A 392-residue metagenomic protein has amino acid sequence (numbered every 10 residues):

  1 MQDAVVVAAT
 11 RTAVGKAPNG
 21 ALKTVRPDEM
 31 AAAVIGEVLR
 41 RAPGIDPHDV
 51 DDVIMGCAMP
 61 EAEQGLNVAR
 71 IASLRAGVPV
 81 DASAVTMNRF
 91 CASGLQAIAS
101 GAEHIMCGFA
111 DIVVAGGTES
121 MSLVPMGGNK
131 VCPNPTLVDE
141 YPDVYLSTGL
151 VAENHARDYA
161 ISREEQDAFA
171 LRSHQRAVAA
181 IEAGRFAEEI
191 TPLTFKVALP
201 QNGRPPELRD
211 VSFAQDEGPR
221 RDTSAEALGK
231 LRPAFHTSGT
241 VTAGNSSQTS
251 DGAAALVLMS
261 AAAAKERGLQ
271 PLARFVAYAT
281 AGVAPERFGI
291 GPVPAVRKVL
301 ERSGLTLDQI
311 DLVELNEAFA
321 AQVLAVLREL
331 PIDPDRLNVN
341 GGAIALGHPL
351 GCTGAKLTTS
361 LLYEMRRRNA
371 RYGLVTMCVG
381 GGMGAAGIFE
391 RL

Functional and structural regions predicted by a protein language model:
M1-P27, S224-I290, P294, T359-S360 (+2 more regions): Condensing-enzyme catalytic core mediating Claisen C-C bond formation in acyl metabolism
R11-A13, G56-P60, R89-S93, G117-S122 (+5 more regions): Acidic, glycine-rich active-site loops and adjacent beta-strand->loop/helix elements that engage anionic groups
R11-A13, T24, D28-A33, G44 (+3 more regions): N-terminal extracellular/periplasmic Venus flytrap/periplasmic-binding protein-like
L22-V113, T118-P135, I190-F213, E286 (+1 more regions): Conserved beta-ketoacyl condensing-enzyme motif
V25, C57-D111, P142-E153, D222-Q248 (+3 more regions): Conserved catalytic cysteine-centered active-site region of acyl-thioester-dependent Claisen-condensing enzymes
P27-P43, V68-A72, A97, T148-H155 (+5 more regions): Short, well-ordered amphipathic alpha-helical segments that serve as non-catalytic structural scaffolds within diverse
A179, A255-A277, P294-E301, A318-I332 (+1 more regions): Condensing-enzyme catalytic core of the thiolase-fold
